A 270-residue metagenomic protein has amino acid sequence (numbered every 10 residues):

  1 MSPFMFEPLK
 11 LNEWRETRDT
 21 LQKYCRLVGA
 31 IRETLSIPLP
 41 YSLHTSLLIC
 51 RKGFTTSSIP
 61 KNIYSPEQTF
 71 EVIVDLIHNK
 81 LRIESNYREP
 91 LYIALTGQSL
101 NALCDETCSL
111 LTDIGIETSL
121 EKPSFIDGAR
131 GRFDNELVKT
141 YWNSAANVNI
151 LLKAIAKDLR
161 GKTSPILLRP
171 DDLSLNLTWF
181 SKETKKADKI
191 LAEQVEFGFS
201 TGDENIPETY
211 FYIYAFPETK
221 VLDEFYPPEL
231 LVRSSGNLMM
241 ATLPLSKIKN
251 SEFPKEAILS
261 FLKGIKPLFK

Functional and structural regions predicted by a protein language model:
M1-L9, S260-P267: Charged, alpha-helix-forming regions
S2-M5, N79-Y92, S119-L137, G236-S246: Glycine-rich, often proline-containing surface loops adjacent to acidic residues and nearby aromatics that form
S2-T69: N-terminal ordered "arm"
L47-K122: Long, hydrophobic/aromatic-enriched structural stretches that serve as scaffold segments
G97-K157: Internal, hydrophobic cores of structured domains that mediate oligomerization or house catalytic pockets within large
G131-D203, Y210-Y212: Aromatic/basic-lined ligand-recognition segments that form π-stacking hydrophobic pockets flanked by Lys/Arg to engage
V195-M240: Low-complexity, glycine/alanine/valine/leucine- and proline-rich hydrophobic stretches
S234-K270: TerminUS-proximal long segments
